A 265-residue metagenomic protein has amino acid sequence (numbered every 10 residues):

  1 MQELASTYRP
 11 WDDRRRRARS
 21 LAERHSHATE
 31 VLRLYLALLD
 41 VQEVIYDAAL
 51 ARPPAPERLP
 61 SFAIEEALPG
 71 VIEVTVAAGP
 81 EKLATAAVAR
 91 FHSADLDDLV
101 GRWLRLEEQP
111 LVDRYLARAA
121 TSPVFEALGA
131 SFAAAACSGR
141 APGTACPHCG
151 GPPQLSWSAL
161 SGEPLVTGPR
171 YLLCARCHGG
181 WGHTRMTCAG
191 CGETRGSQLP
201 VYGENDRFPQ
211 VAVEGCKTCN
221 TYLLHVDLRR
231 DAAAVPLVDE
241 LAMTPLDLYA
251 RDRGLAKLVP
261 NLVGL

Functional and structural regions predicted by a protein language model:
M1-A136: N-terminal alpha-helical interaction blocks
G129-Y249: Cys/His-clustered metal-coordination modules, chiefly Zn-binding fingers
H225, N261-L265: Juxtamembrane/interfacial segments around transmembrane helices
L246-L262: C-terminal membrane-proximal segments flanking the terminal transmembrane helix
